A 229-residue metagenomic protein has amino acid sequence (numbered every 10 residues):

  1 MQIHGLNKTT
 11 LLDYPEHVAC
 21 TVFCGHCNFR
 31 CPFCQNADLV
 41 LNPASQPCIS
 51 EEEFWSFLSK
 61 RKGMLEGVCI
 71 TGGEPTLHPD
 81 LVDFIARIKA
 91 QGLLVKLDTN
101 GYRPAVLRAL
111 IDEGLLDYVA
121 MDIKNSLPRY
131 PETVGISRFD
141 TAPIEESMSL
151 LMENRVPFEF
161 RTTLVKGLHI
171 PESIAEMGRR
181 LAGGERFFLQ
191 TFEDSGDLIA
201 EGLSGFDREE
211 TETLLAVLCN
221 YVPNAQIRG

Functional and structural regions predicted by a protein language model:
M1-H17: Short, charged low-complexity linear segments at domain edges
L6, Q190-F192, I227-G229: Conserved beta-strand termini and adjacent loop/short-helix elements that scaffold enzyme active sites in alpha/beta
E16-I49: Canonical Radical SAM [4Fe-4S] cluster-binding loop centered on the CxxxCxxC motif and its immediate flanking residues
C20, G205, Q226-G229: Class I S-adenosyl-L-methionine
F23, T71-G73: A secondary-structure boundary/capping signal
A37-V68: Conserved alpha-helical substructure of the radical SAM core
W55-G67, T76-T211: Conserved AdoMet/S-adenosylmethionine-binding subsite of the radical SAM
E210-G229: Charged phosphate-binding loop/patch that engages nucleotide di/tri-phosphates or the phosphate backbone of nucleic
